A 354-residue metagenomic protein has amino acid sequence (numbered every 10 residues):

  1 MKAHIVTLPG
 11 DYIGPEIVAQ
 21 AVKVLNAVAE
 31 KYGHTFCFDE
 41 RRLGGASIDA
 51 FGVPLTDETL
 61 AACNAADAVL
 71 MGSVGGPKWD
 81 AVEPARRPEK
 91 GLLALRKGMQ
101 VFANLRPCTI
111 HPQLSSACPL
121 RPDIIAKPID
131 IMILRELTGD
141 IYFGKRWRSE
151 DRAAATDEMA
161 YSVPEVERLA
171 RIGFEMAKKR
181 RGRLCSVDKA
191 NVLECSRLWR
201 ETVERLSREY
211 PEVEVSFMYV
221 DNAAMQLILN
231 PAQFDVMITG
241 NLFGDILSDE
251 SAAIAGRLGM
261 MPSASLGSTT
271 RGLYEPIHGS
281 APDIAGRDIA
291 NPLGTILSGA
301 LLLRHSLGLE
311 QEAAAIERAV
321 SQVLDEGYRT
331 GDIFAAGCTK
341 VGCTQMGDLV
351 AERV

Functional and structural regions predicted by a protein language model:
M1-I5: Extreme N-terminal starter segment of soluble prokaryotic enzymes
V6-K23, A27-A29, D151-D221, Q233: Glycine-rich phosphate/diphosphate-binding loop of Rossmann-like nucleotide-binding domains
D11-G14, D67, L134, G173 (+4 more regions): Buried hydrophobic positions in well-ordered alpha/beta secondary-structure cores of metabolic enzymes
A21, L25, V203, T295-S306 (+1 more regions): Buried hydrophobic packing segments
G33-D57, M225-L227: N-terminal beta-loop-helix "entrance" segment that forms/cooperates in small-molecule cofactor or anionic ligand
G45-I48, L227-Y328: Glycine-rich phosphate/nucleotide-binding loop
D49-T156, L242-G244: N-terminal glycine-rich phosphate/adenylate-binding segment common to multiple enzyme folds
T138-G139, F143-S186, A190-V192, A315 (+1 more regions): Glycine-rich phosphate/pyrophosphate-binding loop and the adjoining helix
